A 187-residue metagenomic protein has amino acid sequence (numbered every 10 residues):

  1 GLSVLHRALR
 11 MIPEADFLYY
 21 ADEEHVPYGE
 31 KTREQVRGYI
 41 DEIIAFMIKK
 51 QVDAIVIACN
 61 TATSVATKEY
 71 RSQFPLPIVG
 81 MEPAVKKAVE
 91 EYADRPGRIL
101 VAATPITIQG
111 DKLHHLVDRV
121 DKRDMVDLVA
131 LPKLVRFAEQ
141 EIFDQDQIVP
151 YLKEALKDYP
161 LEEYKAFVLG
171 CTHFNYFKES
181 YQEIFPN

Functional and structural regions predicted by a protein language model:
G1-N187: Non-catalytic structural scaffold of enzyme domains
